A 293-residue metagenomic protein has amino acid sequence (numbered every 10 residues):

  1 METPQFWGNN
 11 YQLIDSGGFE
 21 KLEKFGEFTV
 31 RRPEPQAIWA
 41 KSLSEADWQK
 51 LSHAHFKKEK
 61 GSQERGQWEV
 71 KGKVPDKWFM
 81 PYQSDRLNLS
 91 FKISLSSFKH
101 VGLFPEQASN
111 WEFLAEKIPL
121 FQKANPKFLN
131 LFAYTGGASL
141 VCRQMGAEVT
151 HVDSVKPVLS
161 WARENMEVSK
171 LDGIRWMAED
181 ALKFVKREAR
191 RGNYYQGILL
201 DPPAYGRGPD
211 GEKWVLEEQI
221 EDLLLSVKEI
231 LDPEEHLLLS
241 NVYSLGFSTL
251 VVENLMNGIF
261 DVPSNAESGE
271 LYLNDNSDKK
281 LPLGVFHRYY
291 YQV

Functional and structural regions predicted by a protein language model:
N9-E23, V30-P105, E112: Non-catalytic substrate-recognition/targeting regions of SAM-dependent transferases
P105-Q122: Conserved alpha-helix/loop element of class I SAM-dependent methyltransferases that forms part of the SAM/SAH-binding
A124-Y134: Conserved class I S-adenosyl-L-methionine
T135-A147: Conserved SAM-binding loop of SAM-dependent methyltransferases across substrates and taxa, primarily the Class I
E148-D153: Conserved SAM-binding motif I beta-strand of class I
S154-L199: S-adenosyl-L-methionine
A181-D261: S-adenosylmethionine
E235-V293: C-terminal catalytic and target-recognition region of SAM-dependent MTase-like enzymes, primarily methyltransferases
